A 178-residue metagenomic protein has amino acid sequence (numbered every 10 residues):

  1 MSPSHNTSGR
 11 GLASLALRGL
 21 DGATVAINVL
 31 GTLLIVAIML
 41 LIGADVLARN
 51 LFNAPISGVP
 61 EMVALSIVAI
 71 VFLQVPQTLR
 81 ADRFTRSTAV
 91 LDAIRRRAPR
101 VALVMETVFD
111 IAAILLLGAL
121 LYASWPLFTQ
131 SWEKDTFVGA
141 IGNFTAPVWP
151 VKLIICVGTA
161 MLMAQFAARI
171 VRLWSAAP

Functional and structural regions predicted by a protein language model:
M1-P178: Alpha-helical transmembrane segments and membrane-interface helix-loop junctions in multi-pass membrane proteins
